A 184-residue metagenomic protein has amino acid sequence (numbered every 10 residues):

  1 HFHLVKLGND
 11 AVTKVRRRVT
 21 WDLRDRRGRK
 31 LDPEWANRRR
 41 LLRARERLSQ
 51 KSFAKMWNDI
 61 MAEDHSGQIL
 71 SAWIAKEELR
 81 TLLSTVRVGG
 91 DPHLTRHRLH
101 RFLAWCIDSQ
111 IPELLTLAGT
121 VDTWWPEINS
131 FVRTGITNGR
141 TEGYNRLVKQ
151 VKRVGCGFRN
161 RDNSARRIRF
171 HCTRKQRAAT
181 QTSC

Functional and structural regions predicted by a protein language model:
H1-F2: A generic structural motif
V5-N9, K14, D22-C184: Acidic/histidine-rich catalytic cores and adjacent linkers of DNA breakage/strand-transfer/modification proteins
